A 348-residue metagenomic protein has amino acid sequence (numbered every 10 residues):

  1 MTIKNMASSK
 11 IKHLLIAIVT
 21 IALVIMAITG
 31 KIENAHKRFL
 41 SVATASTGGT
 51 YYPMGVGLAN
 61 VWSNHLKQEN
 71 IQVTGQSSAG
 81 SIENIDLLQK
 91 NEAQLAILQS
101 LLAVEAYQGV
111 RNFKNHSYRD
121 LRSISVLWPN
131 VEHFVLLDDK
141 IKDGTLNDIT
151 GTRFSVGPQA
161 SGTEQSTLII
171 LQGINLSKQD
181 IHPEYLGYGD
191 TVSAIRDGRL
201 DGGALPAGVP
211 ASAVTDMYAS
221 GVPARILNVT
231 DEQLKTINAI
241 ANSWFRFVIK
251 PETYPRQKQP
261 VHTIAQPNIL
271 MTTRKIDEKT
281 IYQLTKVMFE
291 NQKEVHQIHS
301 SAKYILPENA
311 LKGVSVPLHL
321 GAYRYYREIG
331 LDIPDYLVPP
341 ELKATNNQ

Functional and structural regions predicted by a protein language model:
K4-T20: N-terminal Sec-pathway targeting helices
H13-I16, A27-A43, K140-R153, L320 (+3 more regions): Immediate post-signal peptide segment of exported/extracytoplasmic ligand-binding proteins
H36-E105, K114: N-terminal (or domain-start) structured segment
K37-H65, I71, N130-D197, K312 (+1 more regions): Bilobed "Venus flytrap"/periplasmic-binding protein-like clamshell domains and structurally analogous long
A93-W128, G208-S212: Acidic, polar ligand-binding/catalytic clefts
S100-L102, V110-N112, D138-K142, K178-M271 (+1 more regions): Pocket-lining segment of extracytoplasmic ligand-binding domains
N115-L127, E132-H133, T253-H262: A structural signal for short loop-to-beta-strand junctions that line the ligand-binding cleft of periplasmic/secreted
L186, D190, A207-G221, I226 (+2 more regions): An extracytoplasmic/periplasmic, membrane-proximal ligand-sensing/linker region
